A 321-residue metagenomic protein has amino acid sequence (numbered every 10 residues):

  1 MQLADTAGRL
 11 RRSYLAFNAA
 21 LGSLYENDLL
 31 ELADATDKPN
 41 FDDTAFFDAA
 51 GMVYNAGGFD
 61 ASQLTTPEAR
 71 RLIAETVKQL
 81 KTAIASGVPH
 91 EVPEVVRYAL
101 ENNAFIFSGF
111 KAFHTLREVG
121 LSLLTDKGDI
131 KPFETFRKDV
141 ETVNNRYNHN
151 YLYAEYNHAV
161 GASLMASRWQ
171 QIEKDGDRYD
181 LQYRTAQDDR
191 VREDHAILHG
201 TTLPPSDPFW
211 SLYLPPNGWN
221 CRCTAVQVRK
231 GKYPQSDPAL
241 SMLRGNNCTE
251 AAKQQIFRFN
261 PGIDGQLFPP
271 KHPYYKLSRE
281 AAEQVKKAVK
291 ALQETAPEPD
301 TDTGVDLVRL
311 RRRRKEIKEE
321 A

Functional and structural regions predicted by a protein language model:
M1-N144, R229-A321: N-terminal leader/targeting and assembly helices and adjacent pre-domain segments
K81-A83, E141-R146, Y179-D189: A broad, low-specificity signal for short, low-complexity segments enriched in glycine/proline and polar/charged
R117, K131-E134, N150, D189-E193: Generic alpha-helical secondary structure signal
T125, E134-R137, E141-D177: Internal glycine-rich, Lys/Arg-flanked active-site/core loops of soluble domains
A154, Q170, K174, H199-T201 (+4 more regions): Generic alpha-helical propensity signal that fires on short helical segments and nearby coil/disordered stretches
A159-Y233: Conserved short secondary-structure elements within globular domains
